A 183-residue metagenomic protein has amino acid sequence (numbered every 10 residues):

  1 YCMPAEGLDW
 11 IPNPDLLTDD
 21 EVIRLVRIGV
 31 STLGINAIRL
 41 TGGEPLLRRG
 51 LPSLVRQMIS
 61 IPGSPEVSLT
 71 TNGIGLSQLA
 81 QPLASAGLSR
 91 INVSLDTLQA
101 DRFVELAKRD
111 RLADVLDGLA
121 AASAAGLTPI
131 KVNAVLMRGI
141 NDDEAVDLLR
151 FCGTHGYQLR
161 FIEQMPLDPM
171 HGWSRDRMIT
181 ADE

Functional and structural regions predicted by a protein language model:
Y1-D20, L33: Canonical Radical SAM [4Fe-4S] cluster-binding loop centered on the CxxxCxxC motif and its immediate flanking residues
E6-W10, L98-A100, P166-P169: A short, flexible beta-alpha/helix-coil linker loop
I11-L17, I91-T97, G172-I179: Short, exposed beta-strand "edge-strand" segments with a Pro/Gly-rich flavor and a Y/T-containing core
L16, I23-R39, R48-C152, Q158-R160: Radical SAM/AdoMet-radical enzyme domain recognition
E44: Conserved G/P- and acidic residue-centered "switch" motifs that form tight phosphate/ATP-binding loops in soluble
L116, T180-E183: Short alpha-helix
R138-I140, R160-A181: Flexible glycine/acidic-rich beta-alpha junction loops that bind and position SAM and/or redox cofactors in anaerobic
